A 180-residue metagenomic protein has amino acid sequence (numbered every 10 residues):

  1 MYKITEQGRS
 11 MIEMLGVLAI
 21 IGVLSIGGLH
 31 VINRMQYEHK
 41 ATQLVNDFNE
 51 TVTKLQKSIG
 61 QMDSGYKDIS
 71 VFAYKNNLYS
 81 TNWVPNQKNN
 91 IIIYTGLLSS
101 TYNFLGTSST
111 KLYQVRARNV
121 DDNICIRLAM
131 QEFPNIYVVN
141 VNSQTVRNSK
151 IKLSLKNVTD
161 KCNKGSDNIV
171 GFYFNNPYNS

Functional and structural regions predicted by a protein language model:
M1-D47: N-terminal single-pass transmembrane signal-anchor helix
H30-Y74: Membrane-proximal N-terminal amphipathic helix
Q61-S180: Periplasmic/extracellular, small/polar-rich flexible segments of pilin-like filament-forming proteins
